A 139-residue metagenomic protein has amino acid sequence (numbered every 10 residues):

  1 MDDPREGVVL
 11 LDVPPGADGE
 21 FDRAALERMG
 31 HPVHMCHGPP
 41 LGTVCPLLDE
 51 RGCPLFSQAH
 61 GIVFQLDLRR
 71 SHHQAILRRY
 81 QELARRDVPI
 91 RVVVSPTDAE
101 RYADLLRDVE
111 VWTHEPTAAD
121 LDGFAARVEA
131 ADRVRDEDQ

Functional and structural regions predicted by a protein language model:
M1-H31, C36-S57, Q81-L83, E110 (+1 more regions): Non-catalytic signal-transmission and effector/linker regions of two-component phosphorelay proteins
H31, V88-P89: A structural micro-motif
G42-R86, T97-R101: Conserved phosphotransfer microenvironments
I76, D98, H114-E115, D120: A general marker of short, structured functional hotspots
R91-S95: Hydrophobic/aromatic residues positioned on beta-strands within the core alpha/beta folds
P96-E110: Glycine-rich, charge-decorated loop segments at or immediately adjacent to ligand/cofactor-binding or catalytic sites
